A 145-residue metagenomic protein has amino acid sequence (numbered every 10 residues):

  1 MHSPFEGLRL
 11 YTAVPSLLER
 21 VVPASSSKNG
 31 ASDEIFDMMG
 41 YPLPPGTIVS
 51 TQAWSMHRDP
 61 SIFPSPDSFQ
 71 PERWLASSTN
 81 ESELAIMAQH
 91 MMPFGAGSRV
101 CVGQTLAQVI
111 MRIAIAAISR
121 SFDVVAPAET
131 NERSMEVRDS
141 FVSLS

Functional and structural regions predicted by a protein language model:
M1-M39, T47: Conserved cytochrome P450 K-helix E-x-x-R motif and the immediately C-terminal K′/meander segment
G7, G46, F69, G97 (+2 more regions): Hydrophobic, well-ordered secondary-structure elements that form the walls of internal hydrophobic environments
Y11, S27-K28, T51-E81: Conserved cytochrome P450 K-helix/beta-meander segment immediately N-terminal to the heme-binding cysteine loop
M39-Y41, S61: Residue "hotspots" at secondary-structure boundaries inside conserved domains
N80-M92: Active-site-adjacent bridging/hinge elements
M87, Q104-L144: Cytochrome P450 heme-binding "Cys pocket" and the immediately downstream C-terminal segment
S98-Q104: Active-site rim elements
